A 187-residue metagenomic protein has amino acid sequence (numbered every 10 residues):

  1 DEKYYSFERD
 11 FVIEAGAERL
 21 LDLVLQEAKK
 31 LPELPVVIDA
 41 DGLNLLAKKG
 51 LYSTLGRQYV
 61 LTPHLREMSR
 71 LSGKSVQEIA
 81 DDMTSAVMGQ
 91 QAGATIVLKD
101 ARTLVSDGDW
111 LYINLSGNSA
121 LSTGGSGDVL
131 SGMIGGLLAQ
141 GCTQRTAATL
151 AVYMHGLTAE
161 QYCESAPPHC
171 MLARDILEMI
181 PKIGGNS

Functional and structural regions predicted by a protein language model:
D1-S116: Glycine-rich phosphate/dinucleotide-binding loop and adjoining beta-alpha-beta core of small-molecule
S69-R70, T123-M154: Short, small-residue alpha-helix embedded
R70, L104-D107, L130, G156-C163: Short active-site-adjacent structural elements
G73-D81, G141-T149, P167-M171: Short, charged, surface-exposed loops that flank catalytic or proteolytic processing sites
E78, M154-L157: A short structural micro-motif
S119-L121: Glycine-rich phosphate/pyrophosphate-binding beta-alpha loops
L157-S187: Charged C-terminal helix
